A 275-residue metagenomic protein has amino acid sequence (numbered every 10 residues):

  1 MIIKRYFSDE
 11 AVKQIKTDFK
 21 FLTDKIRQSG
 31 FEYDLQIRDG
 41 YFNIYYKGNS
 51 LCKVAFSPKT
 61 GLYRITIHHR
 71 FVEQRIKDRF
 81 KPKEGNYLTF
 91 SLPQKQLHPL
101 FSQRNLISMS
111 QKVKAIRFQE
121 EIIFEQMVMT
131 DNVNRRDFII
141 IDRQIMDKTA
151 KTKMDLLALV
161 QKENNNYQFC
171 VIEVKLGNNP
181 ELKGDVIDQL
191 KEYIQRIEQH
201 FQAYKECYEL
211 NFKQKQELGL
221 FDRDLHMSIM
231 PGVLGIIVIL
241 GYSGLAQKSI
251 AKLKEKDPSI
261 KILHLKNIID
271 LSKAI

Functional and structural regions predicted by a protein language model:
M1-I275: Charged, terminal alpha-helix-loop-beta segments that serve as non-catalytic nucleic-acid engagement and/or assembly
